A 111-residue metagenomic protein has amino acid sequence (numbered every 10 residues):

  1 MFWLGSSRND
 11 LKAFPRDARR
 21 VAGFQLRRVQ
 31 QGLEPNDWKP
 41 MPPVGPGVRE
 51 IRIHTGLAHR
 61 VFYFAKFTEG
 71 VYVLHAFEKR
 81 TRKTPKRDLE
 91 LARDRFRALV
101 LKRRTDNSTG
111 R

Functional and structural regions predicted by a protein language model:
M1-A58, F67-V71, E78-R111: Basic, Lys/Arg-enriched alpha-helical interface segments
F62: Short, surface-exposed charged micro-motifs
